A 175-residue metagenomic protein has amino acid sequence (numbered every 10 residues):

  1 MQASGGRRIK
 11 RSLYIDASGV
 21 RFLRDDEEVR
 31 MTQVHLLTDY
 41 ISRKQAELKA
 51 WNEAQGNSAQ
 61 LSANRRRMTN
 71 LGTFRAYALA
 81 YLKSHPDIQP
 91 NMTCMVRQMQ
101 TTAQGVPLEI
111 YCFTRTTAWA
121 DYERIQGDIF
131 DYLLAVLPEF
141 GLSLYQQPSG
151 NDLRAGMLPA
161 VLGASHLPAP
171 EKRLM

Functional and structural regions predicted by a protein language model:
M1-M175: Structured, soluble regulatory/oligomerization domains located on the cytosolic or IMS-facing side of membrane proteins
